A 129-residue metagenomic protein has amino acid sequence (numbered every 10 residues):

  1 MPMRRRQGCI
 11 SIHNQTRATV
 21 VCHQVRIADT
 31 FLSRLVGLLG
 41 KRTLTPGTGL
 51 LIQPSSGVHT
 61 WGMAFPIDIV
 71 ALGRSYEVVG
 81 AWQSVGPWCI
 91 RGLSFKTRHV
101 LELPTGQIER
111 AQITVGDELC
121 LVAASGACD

Functional and structural regions predicted by a protein language model:
M1-D129: Compact, glycine-rich, soluble single-domain proteins
